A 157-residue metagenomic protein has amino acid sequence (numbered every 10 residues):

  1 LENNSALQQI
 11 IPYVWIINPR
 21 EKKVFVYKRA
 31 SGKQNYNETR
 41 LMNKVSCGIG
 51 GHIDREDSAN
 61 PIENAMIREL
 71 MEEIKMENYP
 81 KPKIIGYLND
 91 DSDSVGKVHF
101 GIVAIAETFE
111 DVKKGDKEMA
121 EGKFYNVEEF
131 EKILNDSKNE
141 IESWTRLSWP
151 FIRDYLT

Functional and structural regions predicted by a protein language model:
L1-K22, R29-Q34: Acidic, metal-coordinating catalytic segment for phosphate/diphosphate chemistry, firing primarily on the Nudix
E21-R29, D111-E118: Short, well-ordered strand-loop elements centered on a beta-strand within folded domains, enriched for acidic residues
K22-F25, K81, G101-I102: Conserved active-site beta-strand-loop modules that form the wall/rim of enzyme catalytic pockets and either contain
K23-E72: Conserved Nudix-box catalytic region and its N-terminal flanking loop in Nudix hydrolases and closely related
L41-D54, G86-T157: Nudix hydrolase/Nudix homology domain
M71-N78, V103, F109: Helix-driven interaction modules
E77-G86: A short coil-to-beta-strand element that immediately follows conserved catalytic motifs
